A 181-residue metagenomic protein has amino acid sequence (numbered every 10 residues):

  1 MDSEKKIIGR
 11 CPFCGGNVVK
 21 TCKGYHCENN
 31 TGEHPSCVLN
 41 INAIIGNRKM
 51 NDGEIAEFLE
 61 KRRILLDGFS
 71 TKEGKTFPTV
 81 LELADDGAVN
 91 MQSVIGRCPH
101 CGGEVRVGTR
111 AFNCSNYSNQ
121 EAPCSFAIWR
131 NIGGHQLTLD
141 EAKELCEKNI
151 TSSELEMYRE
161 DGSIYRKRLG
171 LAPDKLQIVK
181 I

Functional and structural regions predicted by a protein language model:
M1-I181: Basic, low-complexity terminal or inter-domain segments flanking catalytic cores
